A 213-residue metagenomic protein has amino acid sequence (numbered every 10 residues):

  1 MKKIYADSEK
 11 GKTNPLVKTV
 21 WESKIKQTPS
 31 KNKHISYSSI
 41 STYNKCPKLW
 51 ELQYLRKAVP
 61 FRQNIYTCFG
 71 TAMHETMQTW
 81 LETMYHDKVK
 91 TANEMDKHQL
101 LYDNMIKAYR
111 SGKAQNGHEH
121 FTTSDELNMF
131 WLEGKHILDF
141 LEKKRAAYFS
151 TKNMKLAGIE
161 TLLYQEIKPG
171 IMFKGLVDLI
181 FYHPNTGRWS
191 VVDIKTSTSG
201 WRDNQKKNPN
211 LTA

Functional and structural regions predicted by a protein language model:
M1-T67: C-terminal, charged and often intrinsically disordered regions of DNA end-processing helicases and nucleases
K2-T13, I25, D96-Q99, R110 (+4 more regions): Metal-dependent nuclease catalytic regions and adjoining charged, substrate-binding loops involved in nucleic-acid end
I35, C68-A72, M129, K174 (+1 more regions): Generic recognition of stable, solvent-exposed alpha-helical segments in well-folded globular domains
I40-H86, W131, K135-D139, E160-T161: Nuclease catalytic cores
P47-P60, N116-G117, V191, S197-W201: Short amphipathic alpha-helical segments and their helix-coil junctions
F61-I65, F69, T122, E126 (+2 more regions): Conserved aromatic-histidine-acidic binding/catalytic patches
T76-I159: A non-catalytic, helix-rich entry segment at domain boundaries
M154-A213: Mg2+/Mn2+-dependent nuclease catalytic core
